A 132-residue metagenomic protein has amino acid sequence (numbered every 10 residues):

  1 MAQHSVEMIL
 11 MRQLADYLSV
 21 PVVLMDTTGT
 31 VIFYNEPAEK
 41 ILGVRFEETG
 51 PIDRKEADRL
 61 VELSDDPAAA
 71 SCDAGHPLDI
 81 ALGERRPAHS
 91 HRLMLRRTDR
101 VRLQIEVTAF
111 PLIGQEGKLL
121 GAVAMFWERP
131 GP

Functional and structural regions predicted by a protein language model:
A2-T27: Sensory modules in modular signal-transduction proteins
D26, D65, R97, G114: Short, acidic, Ser/Thr-enriched surface-loop or helix-capping motifs
V31-I32: Conserved hydrophobic beta-strand signature of PAS-family and PAS-like sensory domains
N35-L42: N-terminal capping loop/helix in small sensory signaling domains highlighted by a polar->aromatic N-x2-3-F motif
L42-G43, G50: PAS-family sensory domains
E48-L95: Terminal output helix/cap of sensory domains in signal transduction proteins
H89-M94, V101-V107, V123: PAS/PAC sensory module
L112-P132: Sensory coupling linkers of modular signal transduction proteins
